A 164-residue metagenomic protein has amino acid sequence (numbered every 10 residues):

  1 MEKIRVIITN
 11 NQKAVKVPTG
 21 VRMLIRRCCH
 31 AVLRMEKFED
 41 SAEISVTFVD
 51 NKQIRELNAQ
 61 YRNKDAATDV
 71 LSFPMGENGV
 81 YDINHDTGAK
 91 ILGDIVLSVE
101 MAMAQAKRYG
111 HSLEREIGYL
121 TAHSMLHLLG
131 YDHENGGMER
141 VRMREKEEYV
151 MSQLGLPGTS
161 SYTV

Functional and structural regions predicted by a protein language model:
M1-G118, L126-V164: An acidic/histidine-cluster motif and surrounding catalytic segment that typifies divalent-metal-assisted enzyme active
